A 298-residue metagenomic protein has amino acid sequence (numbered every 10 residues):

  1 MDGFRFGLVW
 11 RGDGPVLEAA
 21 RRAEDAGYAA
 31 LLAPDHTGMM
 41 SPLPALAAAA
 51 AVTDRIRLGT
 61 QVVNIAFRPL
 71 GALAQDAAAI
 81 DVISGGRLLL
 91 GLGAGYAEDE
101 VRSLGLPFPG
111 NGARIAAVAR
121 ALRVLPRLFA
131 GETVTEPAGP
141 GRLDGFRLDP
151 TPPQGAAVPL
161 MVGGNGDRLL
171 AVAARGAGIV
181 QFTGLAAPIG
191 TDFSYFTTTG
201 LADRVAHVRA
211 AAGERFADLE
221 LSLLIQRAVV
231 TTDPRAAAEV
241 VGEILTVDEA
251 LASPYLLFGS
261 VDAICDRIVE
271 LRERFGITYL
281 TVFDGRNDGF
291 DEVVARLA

Functional and structural regions predicted by a protein language model:
M1-A298: Active-site-adjacent structural elements that line small-molecule/cofactor binding pockets in enzymes
